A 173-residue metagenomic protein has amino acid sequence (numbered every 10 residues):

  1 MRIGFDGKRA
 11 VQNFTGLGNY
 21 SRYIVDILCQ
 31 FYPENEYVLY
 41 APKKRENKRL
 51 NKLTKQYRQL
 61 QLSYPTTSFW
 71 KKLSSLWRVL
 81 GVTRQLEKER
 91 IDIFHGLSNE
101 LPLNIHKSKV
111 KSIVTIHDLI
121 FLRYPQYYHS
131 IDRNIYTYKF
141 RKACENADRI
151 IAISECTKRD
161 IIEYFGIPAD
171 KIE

Functional and structural regions predicted by a protein language model:
M1-E173: Carbohydrate transferase catalytic cores enriched for Leloir-type hexosyltransferases
